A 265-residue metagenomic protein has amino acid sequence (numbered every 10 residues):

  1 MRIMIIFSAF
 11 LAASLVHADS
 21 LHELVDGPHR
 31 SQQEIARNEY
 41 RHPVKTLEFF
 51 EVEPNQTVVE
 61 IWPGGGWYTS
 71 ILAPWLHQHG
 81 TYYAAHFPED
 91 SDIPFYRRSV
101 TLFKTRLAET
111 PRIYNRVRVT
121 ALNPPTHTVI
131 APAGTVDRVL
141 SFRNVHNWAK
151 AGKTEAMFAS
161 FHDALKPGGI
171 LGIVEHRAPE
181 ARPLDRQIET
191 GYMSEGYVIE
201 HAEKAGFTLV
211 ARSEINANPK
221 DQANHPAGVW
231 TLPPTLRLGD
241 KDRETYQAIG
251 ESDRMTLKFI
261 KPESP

Functional and structural regions predicted by a protein language model:
L21-F49, E53: Class I SAM-dependent methyltransferase Rossmann-like catalytic core, especially the SAM/SAH-binding loop
N55-G64: Conserved class I S-adenosyl-L-methionine
L76-H77, W148-A149, L165-K166: Helix-to-beta-strand junctions that scaffold the AdoMet/dcAdoMet cofactor pocket in Class I SAM-dependent enzymes
Y96-H127: S-adenosyl-L-methionine
V129-V139: A short acidic, Gly/Pro-enriched loop at the edge of an enzyme's catalytic core that lines a small-molecule cofactor
T154-P167: A short glycine-rich, Lys/Arg-flanked "PGG" loop and its adjoining helix->strand segment in the class I
G168-H176: Conserved beta-strand signature within the Rossmann-like core of class I S-adenosyl-L-methionine
Y246-P265: C-terminal lobe and adjacent flexible extensions of AdoMet/dcAdoMet transferase-like proteins
